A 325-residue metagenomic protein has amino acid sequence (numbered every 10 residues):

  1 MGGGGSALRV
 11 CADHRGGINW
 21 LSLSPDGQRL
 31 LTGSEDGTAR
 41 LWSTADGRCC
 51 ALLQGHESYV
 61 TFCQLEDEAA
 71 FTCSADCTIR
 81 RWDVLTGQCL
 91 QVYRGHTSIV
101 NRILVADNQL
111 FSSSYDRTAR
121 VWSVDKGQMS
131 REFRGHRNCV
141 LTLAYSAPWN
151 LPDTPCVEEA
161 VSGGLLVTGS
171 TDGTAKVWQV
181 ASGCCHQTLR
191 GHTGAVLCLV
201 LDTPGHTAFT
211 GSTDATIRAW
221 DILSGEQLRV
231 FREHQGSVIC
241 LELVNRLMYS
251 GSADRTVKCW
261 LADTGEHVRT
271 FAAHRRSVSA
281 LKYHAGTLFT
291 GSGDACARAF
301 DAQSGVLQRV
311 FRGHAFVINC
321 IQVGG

Functional and structural regions predicted by a protein language model:
M1-W20, D26-R29, G33-R40, A69 (+2 more regions): Intrinsically disordered, low-complexity acidic/Ser/Thr/Pro-rich linker and tail segments in large eukaryotic scaffolds
C11-I18, Q54-V60, Y93-V100, R134-V140 (+4 more regions): WD40/WD-repeat beta-propeller blade N-cap
P25-D26, L65-D67, V105-D107, A147-P152 (+5 more regions): Residue-level detector of Asp-centered blade-edge/turn motifs that repeat once per structural unit in beta-propeller
G33-D36, C73-D76, S113-D116, G169-D172 (+3 more regions): Conserved strand-to-loop turn within each blade of WD40 beta-propeller repeats
A39-W42, C63, I79-W82, A119-W122 (+8 more regions): WD40-repeat beta-propellers
T44-G47, V84-G87, V124-G127, V180-G183 (+3 more regions): Short loop/turn segments that connect beta-strands within beta-propeller blades
